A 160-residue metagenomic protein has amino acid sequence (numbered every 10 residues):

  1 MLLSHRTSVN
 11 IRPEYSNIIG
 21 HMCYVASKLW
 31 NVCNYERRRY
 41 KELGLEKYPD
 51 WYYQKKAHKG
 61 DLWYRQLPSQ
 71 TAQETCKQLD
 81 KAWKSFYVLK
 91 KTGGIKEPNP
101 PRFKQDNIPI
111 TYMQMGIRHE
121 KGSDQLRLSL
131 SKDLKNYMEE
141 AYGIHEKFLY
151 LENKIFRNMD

Functional and structural regions predicted by a protein language model:
M1-D160: Nucleic-acid substrate recognition interfaces
